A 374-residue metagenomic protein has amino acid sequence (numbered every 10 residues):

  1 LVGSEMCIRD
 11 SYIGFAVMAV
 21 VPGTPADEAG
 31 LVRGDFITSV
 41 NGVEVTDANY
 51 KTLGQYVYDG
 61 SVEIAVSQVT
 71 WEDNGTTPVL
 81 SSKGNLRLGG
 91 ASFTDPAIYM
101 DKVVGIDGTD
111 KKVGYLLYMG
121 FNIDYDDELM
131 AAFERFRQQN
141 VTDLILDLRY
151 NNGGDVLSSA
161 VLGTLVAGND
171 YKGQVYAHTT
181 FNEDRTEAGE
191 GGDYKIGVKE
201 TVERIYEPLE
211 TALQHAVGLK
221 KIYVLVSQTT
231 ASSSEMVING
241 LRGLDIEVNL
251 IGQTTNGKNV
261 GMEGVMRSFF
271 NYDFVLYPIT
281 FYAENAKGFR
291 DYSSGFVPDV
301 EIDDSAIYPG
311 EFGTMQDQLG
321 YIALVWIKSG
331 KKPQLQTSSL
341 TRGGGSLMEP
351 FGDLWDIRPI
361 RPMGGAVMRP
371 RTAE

Functional and structural regions predicted by a protein language model:
L1-I8: Short, small-residue-biased leader/transition segments that mark boundaries at the very start of proteins
R9-A19, A29-G30: Short, basic/aromatic beta-hairpin or loop at an interaction surface
A26, G34, I64, L116 (+2 more regions): Terminal peptide-recognition signature
A26-A48: Conserved PDZ fold ligand-binding element
N41-V141: C-terminal, low-ordered peptide segments at domain boundaries
V113-L116, G120-D143, N152-E374: C-terminal "post-core" interaction segments
